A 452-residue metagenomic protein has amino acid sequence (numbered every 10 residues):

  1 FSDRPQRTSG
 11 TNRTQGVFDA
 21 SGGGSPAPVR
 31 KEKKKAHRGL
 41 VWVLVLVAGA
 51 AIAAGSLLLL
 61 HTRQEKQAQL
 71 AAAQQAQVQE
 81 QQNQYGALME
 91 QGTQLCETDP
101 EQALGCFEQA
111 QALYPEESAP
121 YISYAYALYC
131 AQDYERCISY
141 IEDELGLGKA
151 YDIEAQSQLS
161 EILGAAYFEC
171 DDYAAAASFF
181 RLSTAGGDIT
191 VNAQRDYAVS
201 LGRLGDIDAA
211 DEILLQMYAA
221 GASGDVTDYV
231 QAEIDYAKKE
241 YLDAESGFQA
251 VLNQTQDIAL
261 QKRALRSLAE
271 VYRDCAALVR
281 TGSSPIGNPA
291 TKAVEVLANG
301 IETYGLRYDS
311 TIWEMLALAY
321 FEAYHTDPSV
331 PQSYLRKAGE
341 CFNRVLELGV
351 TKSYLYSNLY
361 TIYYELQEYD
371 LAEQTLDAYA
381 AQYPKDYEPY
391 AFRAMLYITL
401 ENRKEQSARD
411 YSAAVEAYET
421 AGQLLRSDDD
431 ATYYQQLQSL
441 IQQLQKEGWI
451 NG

Functional and structural regions predicted by a protein language model:
V78-L113, A277-G282: Alpha-helical segment of the N-proximal tetratricopeptide repeat
G86, A119, E154-Q158, N192 (+8 more regions): Start-of-helix register in tetratricopeptide repeats
T93, Y126, A165, V199 (+8 more regions): Residue-level recognition of tetratricopeptide repeat
E97, C130-A131, E169, R203-L204 (+7 more regions): Register position in tetratricopeptide repeats
S123, A155-I162, D196-V199, V230 (+6 more regions): Canonical tetratricopeptide repeat
V415-G452: Terminal, low-structured helical/coil segments at or just beyond the last alpha-helical repeat
